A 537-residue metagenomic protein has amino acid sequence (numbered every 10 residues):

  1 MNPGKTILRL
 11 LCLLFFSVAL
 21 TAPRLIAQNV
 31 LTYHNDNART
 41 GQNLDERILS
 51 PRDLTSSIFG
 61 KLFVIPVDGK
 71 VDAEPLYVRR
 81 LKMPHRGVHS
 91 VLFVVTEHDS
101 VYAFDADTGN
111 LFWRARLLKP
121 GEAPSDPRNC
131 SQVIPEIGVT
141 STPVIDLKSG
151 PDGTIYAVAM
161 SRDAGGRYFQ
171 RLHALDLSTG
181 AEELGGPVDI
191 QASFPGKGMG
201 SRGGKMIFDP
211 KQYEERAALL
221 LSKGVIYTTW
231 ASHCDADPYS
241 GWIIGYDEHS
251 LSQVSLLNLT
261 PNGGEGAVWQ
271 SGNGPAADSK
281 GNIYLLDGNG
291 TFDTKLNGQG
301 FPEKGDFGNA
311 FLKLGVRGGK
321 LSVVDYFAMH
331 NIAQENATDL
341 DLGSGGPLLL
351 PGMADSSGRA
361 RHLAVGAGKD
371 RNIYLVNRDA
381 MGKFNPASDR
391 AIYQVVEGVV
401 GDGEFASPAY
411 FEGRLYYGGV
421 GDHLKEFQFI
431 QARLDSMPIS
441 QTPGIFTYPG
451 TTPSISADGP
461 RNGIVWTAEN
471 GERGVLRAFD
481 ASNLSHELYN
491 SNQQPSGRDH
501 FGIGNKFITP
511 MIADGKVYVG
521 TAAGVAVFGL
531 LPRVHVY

Functional and structural regions predicted by a protein language model:
M1-L8: N-terminal secretory signal peptides that target proteins for export/translocation
R9-R24: Bacterial N-terminal signal peptides
Q28-A354, R359-F384, V400-F427, G450-A457 (+2 more regions): Mobile, glycine-rich extracellular loop/lid and propeptide segments that shape or gate substrate/ligand access
N385-G401, M437-P443, S496: Inter-blade linker and blade-boundary elements of WD-repeat/beta-propeller domains
K425-T447: Flexible internal linker/loop segments at domain or repeat junctions
G444-I445, S456-D458: Extended C-terminal subregions enriched in glycine
D499-F501: C-terminal structured domain segments
R533-Y537: Enriched but not universal
